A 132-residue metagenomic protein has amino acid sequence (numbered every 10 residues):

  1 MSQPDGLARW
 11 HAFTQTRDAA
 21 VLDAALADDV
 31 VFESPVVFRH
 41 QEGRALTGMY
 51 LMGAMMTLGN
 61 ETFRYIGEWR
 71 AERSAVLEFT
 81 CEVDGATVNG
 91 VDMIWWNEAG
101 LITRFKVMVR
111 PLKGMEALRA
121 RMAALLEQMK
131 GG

Functional and structural regions predicted by a protein language model:
P4-A25, G132: Short acidic-aromatic low-complexity motifs
L7, H11, Y50-L51, M55 (+1 more regions): A generic alpha-helix structural signal
W10, V21-D23, V30, G43 (+5 more regions): Hydrophobic pocket/interface hotspot
A12-F13, F38, M93: Short N-terminal micro-motifs specific to bacterial/archaeal maturation and metal-cluster initiation sites
A19-E72: A solvent-exposed, acidic/Ser-Thr-rich amphipathic alpha-helical stretch
M55-G132: A beta-strand edge to alpha-helix "cap/lid" segment located at domain peripheries
